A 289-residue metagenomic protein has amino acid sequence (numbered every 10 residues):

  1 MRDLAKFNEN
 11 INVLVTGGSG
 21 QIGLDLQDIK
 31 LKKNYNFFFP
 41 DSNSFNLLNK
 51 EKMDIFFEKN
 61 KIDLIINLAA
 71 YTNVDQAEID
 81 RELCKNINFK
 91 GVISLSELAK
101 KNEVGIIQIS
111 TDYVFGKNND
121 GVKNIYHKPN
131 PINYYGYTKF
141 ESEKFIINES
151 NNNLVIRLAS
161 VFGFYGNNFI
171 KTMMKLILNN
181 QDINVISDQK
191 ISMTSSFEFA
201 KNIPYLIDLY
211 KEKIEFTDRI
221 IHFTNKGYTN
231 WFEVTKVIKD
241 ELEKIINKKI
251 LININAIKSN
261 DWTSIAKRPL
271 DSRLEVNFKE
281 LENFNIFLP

Functional and structural regions predicted by a protein language model:
M1, I11, I265-P289: C-terminal amphipathic/interface module of NAD(P)-dependent oxidoreductases and related NAD-binding regulators
L4-K30: N-terminal Rossmann NAD(P)H-binding glycine-rich loop of SDR-like oxidoreductase domains
T16, P40, I65-A69, I106-T111 (+1 more regions): SDR active-site strand-loop-helix element
Y35-I55: Adenosine-cofactor binding site in Rossmann-like domains, unifying the SAM/SAH pocket of S-adenosylmethionine-dependent
K50-I87, K100: NAD(P)H-binding glycine-rich loop region in Rossmannoid oxidoreductase-like domains and their noncatalytic homologs
N86, G91-S94, V114-I156, V161: Catalytic helix-loop patch of NAD(P)-dependent Rossmann-fold dehydrogenases
K144-S192, S196-Y205: NAD(P)-dependent short-chain dehydrogenase/reductase
N202, L209-S264: Mid/C-terminal beta-alpha module of Rossmann-like enzyme folds, strongest in SDR-family dehydrogenases/epimerases
